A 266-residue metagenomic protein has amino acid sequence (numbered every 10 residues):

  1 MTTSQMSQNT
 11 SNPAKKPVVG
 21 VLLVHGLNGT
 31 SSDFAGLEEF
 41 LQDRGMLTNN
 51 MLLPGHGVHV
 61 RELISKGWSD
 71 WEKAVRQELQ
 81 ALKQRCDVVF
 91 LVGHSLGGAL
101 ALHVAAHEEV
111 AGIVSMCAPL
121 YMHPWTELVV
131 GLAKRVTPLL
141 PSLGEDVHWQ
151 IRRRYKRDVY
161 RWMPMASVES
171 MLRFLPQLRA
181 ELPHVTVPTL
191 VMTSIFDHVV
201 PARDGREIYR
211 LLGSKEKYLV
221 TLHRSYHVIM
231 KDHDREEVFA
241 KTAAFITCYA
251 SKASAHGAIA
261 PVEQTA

Functional and structural regions predicted by a protein language model:
N28-E38: The serine-hydrolase catalytic nucleophile loop
L37, V187, P201-R210: Short alpha-helix in the alpha/beta-hydrolase fold that links the catalytic acid
Q42-V60: Conserved alpha/beta-hydrolase
G93-G97, A101: Gly/Ala-rich beta-loop-alpha elbow adjacent to hydrolase catalytic centers
V114-P124: Active-site nucleophile loop of the alpha/beta-hydrolase fold
V185, V191-T193, D197: Short beta-strand/loop motif that positions the catalytic acidic residue of the alpha/beta-hydrolase fold
R206, R210-V228: Catalytic histidine neighborhood in serine/cysteine hydrolases with alpha/beta-hydrolase-type architecture
R224-A266: Catalytic active-site module of serine/aspartate enzymes centered on a nucleophile-bearing elbow/loop
